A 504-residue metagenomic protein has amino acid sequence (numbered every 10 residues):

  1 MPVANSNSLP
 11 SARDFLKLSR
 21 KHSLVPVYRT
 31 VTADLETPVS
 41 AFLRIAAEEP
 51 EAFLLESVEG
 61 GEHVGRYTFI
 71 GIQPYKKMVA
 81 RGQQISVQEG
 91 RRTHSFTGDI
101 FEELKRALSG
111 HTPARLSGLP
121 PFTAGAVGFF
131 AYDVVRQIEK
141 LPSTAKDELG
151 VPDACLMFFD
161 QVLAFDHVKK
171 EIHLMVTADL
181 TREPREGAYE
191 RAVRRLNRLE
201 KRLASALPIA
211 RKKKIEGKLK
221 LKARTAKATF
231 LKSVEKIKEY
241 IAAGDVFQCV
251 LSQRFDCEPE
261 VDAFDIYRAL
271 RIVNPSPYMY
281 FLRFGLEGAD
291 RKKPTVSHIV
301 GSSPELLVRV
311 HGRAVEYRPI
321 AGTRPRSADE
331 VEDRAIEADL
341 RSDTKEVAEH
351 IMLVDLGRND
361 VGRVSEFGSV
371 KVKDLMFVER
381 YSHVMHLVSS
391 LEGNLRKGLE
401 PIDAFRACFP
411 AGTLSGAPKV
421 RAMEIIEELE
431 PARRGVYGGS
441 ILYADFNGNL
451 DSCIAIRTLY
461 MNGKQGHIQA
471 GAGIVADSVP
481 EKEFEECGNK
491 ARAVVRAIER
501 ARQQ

Functional and structural regions predicted by a protein language model:
P2-Q504: Extended alpha-helical targeting/anchoring segments, especially N-terminal organellar/secretory targeting helices
